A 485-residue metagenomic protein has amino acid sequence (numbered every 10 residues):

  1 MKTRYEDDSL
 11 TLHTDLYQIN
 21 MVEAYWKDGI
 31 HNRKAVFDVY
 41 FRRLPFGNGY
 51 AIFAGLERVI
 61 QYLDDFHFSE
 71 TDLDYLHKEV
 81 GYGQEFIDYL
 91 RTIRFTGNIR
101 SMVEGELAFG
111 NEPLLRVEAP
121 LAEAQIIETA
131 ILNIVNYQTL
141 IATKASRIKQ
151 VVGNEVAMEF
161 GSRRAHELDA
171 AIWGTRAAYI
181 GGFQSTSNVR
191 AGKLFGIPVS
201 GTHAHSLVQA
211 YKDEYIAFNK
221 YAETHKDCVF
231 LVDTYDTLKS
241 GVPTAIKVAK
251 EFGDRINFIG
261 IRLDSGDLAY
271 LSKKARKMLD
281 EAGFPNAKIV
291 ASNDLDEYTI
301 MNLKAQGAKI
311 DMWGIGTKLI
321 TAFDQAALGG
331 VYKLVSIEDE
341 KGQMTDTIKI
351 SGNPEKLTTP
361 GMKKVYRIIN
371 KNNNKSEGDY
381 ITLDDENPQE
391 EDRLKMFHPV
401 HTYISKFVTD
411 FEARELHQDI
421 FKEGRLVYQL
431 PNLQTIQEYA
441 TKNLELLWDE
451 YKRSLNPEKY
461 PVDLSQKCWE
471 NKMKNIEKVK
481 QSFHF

Functional and structural regions predicted by a protein language model:
K2-K34, R43-P45, G81, I87-T96 (+7 more regions): Buried, small/hydrophobic-residue-enriched core segments of structured protein domains
K2-R33, F37, F46-N48, L295-F485: Gly/Ser/Thr/Ala-enriched C-terminal appendages of enzymes
D15, G55, F68-D72, L76 (+9 more regions): Alpha-helix initiation/capping motif
A35-R91: N-terminal, Lys/Arg-enriched amphipathic/low-complexity engagement segments that precede the first folded domain
G55-R58, L140, N432, I436: Short amphipathic alpha-helical segments
D74-Y75, T143-R147, G161, K452-K459: Short coil/turn segments at secondary-structure boundaries
S200, I261, I289, D311-W313: Hydrophobic residues within beta-strands of alpha/beta enzymes
S292: Short hydrophobic "strand-cap" motifs at the C-terminus of beta-strands
